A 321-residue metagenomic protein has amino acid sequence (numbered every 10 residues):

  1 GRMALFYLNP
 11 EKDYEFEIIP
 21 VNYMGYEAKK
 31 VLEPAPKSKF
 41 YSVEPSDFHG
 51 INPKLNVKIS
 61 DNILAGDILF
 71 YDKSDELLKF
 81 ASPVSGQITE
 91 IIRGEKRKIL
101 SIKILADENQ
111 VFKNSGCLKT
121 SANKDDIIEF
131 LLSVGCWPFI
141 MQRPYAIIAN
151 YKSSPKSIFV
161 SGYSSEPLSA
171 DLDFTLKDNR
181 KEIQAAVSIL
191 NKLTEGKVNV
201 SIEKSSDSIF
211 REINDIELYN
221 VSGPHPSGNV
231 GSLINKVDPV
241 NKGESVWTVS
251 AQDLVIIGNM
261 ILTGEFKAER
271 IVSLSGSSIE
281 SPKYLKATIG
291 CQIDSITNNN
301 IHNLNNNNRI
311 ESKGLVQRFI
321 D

Functional and structural regions predicted by a protein language model:
G1-N56, Y71, L105, L218-V221: N-terminal, Lys/Arg-enriched amphipathic/low-complexity engagement segments that precede the first folded domain
I51, S82, K98: Exposed loop/turn and edge beta-strand positions of beta-sandwich/beta-sheet ligand-binding modules
I51, V57, S74-L77, S281: Short, solvent-exposed loop/turn positions at domain surfaces that link secondary-structure elements or cap domain
V57-Y71, E90: Short, well-structured beta-strand-loop connectors
L77-S85: Short coil-to-beta-strand transition motifs
L78, I92-D321: Buried, small/hydrophobic-residue-enriched core segments of structured protein domains
